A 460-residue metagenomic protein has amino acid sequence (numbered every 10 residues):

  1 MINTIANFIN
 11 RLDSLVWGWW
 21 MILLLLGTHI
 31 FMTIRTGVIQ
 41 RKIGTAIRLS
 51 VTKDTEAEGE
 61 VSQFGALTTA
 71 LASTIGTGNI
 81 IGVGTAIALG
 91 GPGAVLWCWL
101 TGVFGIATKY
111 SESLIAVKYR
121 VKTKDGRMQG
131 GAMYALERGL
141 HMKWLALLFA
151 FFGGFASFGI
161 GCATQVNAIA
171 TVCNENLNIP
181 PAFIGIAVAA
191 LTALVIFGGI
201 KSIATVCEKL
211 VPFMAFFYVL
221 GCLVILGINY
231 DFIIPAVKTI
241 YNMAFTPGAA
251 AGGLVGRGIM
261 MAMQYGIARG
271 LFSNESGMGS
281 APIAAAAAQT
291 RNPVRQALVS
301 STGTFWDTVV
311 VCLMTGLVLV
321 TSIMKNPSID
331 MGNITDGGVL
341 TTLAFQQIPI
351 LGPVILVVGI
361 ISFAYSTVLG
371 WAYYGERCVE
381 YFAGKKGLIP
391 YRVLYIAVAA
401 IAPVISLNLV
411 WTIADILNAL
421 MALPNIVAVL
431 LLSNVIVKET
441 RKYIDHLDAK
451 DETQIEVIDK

Functional and structural regions predicted by a protein language model:
M1-T77, I87-A94, G105, A400 (+1 more regions): N-terminal alpha-helical transmembrane segments of multi-pass membrane transport and channel/translocase proteins
I5, T36-Q40, N79-V83, G159-A170 (+5 more regions): Transmembrane helix-loop junctions in multi-pass membrane proteins
I22-G27, S62-A70, M142-A156, I186-A187 (+5 more regions): Select transmembrane alpha-helical segments in multipass membrane proteins
L24-F31, R35-R48, N167-C173, P180-V188 (+4 more regions): Membrane-interface loop-to-helix entry segments
T28-T33, T101-G126, A132-N167, T171-I196 (+1 more regions): Helix-loop-helix module between adjacent transmembrane segments
V38-S62, T85-I87, G91-V95, W99 (+5 more regions): Flexible loop linkers connecting adjacent transmembrane helices in multi-pass alpha-helical membrane transporters
A57-L89, I115-M133, E137-R138, F151-G154 (+2 more regions): Alpha-helical membrane segments and immediately flanking helix-loop junctions that form or couple to the substrate/ion
E112-Y119, L223-T239, P247, A251-L254 (+4 more regions): Extracellular/periplasmic helix-exit of transmembrane alpha-helices
